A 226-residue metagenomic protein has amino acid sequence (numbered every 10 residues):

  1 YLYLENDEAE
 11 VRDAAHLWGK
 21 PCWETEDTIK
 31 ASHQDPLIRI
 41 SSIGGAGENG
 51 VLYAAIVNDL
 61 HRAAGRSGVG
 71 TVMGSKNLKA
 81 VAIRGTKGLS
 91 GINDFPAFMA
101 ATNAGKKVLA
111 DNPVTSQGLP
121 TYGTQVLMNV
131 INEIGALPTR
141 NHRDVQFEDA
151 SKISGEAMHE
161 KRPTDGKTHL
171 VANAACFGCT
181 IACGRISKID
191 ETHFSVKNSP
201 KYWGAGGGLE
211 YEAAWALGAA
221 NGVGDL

Functional and structural regions predicted by a protein language model:
Y1-L226: Intrinsically disordered, low-complexity segments enriched in small residues
